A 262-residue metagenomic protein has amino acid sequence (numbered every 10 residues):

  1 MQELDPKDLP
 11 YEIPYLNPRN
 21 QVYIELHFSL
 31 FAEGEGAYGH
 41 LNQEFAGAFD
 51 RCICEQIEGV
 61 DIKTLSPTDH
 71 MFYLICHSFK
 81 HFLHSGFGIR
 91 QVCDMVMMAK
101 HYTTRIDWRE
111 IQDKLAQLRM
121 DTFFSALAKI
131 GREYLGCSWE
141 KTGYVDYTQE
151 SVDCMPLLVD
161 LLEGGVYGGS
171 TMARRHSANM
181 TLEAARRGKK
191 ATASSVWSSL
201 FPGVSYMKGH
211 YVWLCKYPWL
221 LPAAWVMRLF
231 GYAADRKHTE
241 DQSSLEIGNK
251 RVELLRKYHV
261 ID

Functional and structural regions predicted by a protein language model:
M1-D262: Conserved NTP-donor binding/palm subdomain of two-metal-ion nucleotidyltransferases/polymerases, i.e., the charged
